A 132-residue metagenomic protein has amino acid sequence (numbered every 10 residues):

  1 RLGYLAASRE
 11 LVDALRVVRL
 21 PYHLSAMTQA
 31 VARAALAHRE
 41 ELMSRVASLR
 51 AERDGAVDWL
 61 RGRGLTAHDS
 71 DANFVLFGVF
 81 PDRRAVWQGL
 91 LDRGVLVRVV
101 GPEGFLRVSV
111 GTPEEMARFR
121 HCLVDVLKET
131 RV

Functional and structural regions predicted by a protein language model:
R1-R61, T66-H68: PLP-dependent aminotransferase class I/II
L5, F77, R98: Redox-cofactor binding/interface segments in oxidoreductases and associated redox assembly factors
A7-L11, V79-D82, P113: Short loop segments at secondary-structure junctions
V12, L42-M43, R83, W87 (+1 more regions): Internal amphipathic alpha-helical segments of the cytochrome P450 catalytic fold
T28, A72-N73, P102-E103: Residue-level "edge-of-site" marker
L49-R50, D54, D58-R93, V110: Conserved PLP-binding catalytic core of the aspartate aminotransferase-like
A85-R93, R98-V132: PLP-dependent enzyme catalytic core of the Aspartate aminotransferase-like
